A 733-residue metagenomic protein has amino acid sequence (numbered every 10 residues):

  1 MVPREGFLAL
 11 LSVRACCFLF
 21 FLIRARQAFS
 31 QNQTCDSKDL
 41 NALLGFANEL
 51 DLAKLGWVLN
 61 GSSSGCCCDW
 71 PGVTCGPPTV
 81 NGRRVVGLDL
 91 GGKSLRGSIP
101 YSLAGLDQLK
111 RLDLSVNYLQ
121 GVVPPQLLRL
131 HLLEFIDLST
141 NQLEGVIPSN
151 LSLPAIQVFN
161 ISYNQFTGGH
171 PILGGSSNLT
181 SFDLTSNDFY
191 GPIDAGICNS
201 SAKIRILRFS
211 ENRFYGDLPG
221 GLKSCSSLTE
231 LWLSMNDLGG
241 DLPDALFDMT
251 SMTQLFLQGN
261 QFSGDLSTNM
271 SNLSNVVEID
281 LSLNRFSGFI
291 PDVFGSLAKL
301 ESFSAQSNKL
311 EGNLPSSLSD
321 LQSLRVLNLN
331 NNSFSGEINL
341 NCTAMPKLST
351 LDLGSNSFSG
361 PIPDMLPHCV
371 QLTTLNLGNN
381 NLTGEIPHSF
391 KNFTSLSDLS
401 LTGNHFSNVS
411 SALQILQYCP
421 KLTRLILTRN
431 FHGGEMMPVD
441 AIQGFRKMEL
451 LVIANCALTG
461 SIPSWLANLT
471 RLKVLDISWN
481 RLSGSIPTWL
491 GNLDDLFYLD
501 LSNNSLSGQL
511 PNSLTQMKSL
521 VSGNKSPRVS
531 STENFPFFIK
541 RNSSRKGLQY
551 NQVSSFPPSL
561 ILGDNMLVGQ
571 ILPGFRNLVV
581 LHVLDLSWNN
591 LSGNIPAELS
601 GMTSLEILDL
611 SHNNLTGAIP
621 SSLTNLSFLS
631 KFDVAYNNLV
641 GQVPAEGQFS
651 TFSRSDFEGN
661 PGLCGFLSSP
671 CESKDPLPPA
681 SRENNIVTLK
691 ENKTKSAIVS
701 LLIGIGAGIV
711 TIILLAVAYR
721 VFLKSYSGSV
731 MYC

Functional and structural regions predicted by a protein language model:
M1-C733: Plant-biased, solvent-exposed loop and capping regions within N-terminal extracellular ligand-binding ectodomains
